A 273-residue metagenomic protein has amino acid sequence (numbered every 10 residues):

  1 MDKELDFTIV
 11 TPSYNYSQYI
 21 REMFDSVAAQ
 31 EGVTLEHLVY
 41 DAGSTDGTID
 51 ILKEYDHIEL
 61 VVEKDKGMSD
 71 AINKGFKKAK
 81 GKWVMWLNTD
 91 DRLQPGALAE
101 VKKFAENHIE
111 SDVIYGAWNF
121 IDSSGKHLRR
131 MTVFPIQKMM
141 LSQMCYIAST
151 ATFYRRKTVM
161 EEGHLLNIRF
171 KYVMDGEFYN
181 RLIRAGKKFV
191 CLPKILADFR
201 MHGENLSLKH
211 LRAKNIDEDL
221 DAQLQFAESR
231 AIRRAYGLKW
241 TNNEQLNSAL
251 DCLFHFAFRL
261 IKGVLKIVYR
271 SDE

Functional and structural regions predicted by a protein language model:
L5-T8, E36, E177: Cell-envelope/extracellular polymer assembly enzymes that use nucleotide-activated donors
V10, T132-E218: Conserved nucleotide-sugar donor-binding catalytic segment
T11, F24, T34-G43, V61-K64: Short beta-strand/loop segment that forms part of the nucleotide-sugar
N15-A29: Short, well-formed alpha-helical segments that are part of the catalytic scaffolds of diverse glycosyltransferases
D41-D50, N88: A conserved acidic beta->alpha catalytic loop
E63-A79: Glycine-rich, basic loop-to-helix element that forms the pyrophosphate-binding segment of sugar-nucleotide handling
V84: Short aromatic/hydrophobic "clamp" motif used to bind/position activated sugar donors
G96-L128: Conserved donor NDP-sugar-binding/catalytic core segment of glycosyltransferases
